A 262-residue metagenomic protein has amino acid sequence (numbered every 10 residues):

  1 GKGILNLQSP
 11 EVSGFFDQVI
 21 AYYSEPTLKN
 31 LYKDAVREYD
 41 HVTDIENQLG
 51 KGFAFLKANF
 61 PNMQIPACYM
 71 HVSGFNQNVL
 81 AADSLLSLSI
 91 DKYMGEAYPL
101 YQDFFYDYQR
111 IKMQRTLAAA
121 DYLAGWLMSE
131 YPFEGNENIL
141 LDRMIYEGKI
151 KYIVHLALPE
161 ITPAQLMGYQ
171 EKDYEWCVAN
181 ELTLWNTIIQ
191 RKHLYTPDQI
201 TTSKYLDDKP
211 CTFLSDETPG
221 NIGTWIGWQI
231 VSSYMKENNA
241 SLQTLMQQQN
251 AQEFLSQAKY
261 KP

Functional and structural regions predicted by a protein language model:
G1-A21: N-terminal mature-domain "stem" immediately C-terminal to a signal peptide or N-terminal signal-anchor/transmembrane
L7, P26, L31-D34, E38 (+6 more regions): Surface-exposed loop/turn and secondary-structure junction residues enriched for glycine/proline
S9, S13, S24, S73 (+7 more regions): Generic serine detector
G14-F15, L31, Q114, T187 (+2 more regions): Alpha-helical protein-protein interaction elements
D17-Y174: Acidic/His-rich structured neighborhood in mature extracellular/periplasmic domains
L141, I145-P262: A cross-kingdom marker for long, charged
